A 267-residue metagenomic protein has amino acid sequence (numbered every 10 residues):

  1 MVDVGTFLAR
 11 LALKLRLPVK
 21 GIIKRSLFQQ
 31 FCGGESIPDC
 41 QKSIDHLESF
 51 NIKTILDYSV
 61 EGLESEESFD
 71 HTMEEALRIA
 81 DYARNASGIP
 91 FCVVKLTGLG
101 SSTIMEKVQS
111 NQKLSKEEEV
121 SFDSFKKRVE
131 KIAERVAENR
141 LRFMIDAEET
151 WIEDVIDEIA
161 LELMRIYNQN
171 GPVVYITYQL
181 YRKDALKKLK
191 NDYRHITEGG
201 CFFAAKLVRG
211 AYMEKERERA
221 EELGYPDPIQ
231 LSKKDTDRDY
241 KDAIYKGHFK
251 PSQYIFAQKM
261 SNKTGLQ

Functional and structural regions predicted by a protein language model:
M1-Q267: Positively charged, amphipathic and often flexible ligand-engagement surfaces
